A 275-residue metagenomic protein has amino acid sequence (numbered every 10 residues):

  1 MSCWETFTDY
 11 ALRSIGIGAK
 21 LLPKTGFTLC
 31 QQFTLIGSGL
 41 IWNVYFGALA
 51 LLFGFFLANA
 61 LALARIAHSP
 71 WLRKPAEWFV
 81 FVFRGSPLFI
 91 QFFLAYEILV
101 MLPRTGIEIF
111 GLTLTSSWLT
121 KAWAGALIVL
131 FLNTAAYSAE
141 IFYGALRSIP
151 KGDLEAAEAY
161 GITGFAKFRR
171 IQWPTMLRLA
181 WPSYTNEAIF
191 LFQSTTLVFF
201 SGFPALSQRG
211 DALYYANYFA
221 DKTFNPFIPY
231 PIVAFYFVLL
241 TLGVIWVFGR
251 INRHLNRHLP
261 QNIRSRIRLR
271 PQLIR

Functional and structural regions predicted by a protein language model:
M1-R275: Transmembrane alpha-helices and adjacent helix-loop boundaries
